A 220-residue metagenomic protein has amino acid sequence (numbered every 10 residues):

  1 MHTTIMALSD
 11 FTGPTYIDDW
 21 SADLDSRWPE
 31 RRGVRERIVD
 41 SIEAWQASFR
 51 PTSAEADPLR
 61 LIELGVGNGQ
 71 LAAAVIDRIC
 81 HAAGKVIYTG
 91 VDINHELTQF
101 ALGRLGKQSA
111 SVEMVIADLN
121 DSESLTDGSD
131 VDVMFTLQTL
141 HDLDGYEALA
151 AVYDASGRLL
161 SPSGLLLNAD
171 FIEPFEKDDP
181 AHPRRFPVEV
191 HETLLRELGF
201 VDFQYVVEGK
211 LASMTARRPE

Functional and structural regions predicted by a protein language model:
M1-S53: Conserved class I S-adenosyl-L-methionine
I62, N68-S122: Class I SAM-dependent methyltransferase SAM/SAH-binding core
V75, A155-G157: Class I S-adenosylmethionine-dependent transferase superfamily signal
S122-S129: Short amphipathic alpha-helix with an adjacent loop that forms part of the alpha/beta core around
F135: A conserved beta-strand element that flanks and buttresses the S-adenosyl-L-methionine
Q138-D142: Short catalytic micro-motifs in class I SAM-dependent methyltransferases
L143-A155: A short, conserved alpha-helix within the catalytic core of class I
L165-T215: C-terminal alpha-helical "lid/dimerization" subdomain adjacent to the S-adenosyl-L-methionine
